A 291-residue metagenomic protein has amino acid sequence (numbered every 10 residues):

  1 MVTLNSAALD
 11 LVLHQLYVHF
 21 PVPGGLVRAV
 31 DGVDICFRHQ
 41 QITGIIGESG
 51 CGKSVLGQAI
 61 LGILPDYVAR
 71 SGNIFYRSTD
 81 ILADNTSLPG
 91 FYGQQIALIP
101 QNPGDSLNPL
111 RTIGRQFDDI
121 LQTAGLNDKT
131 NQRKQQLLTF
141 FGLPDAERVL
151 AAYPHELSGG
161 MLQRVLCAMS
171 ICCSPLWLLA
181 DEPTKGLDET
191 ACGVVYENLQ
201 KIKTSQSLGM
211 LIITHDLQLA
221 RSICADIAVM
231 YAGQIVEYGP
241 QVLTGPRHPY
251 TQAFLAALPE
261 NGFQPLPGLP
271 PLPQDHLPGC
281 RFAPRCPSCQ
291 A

Functional and structural regions predicted by a protein language model:
A69-I81, E237: Conserved ABC transporter NBD signature motif
I81-A97, T123, V242-P246, D275-L277: ABC ATPase NBD coupling module
E147-L150, Y238-A291: Short catalytic/signature loops enriched in Gly
Y153-L157, M161: Conserved ABC ATPase signature
C172-L176: A short, proline-enriched helix->beta-strand linker immediately N-terminal to the Walker B motif in ABC-type P-loop
L178-D181: Catalytic Walker B motif of ABC-type/P-loop ATPase nucleotide-binding domains
L187-F263: P-loop NTP-binding/switch modules centered on Walker-like glycine-rich loops
